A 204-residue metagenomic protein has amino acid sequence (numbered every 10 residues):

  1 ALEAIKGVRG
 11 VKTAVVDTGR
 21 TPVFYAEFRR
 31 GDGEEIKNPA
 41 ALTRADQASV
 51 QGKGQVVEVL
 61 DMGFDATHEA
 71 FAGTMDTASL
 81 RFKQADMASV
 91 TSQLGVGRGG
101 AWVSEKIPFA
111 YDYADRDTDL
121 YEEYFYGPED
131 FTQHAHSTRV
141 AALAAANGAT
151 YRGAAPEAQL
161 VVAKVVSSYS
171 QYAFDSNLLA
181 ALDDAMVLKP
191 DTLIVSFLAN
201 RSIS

Functional and structural regions predicted by a protein language model:
A1-V56, A70-G73, T77: Autoinhibitory propeptides
D17, K164, I194-L198: A cross-family glycoside hydrolase active-site/sugar-binding cleft signature
G19-T21, S168, N200: Positions that flank functional sites
D46-F174, L188-T192, S202: Subtilisin-like serine protease catalytic core
N177: Conserved structured catalytic cores and adjacent interaction surfaces of nucleotide-binding/hydrolyzing enzymes
A180-A185: Hydrophobic, small-residue-rich alpha-helical packing segments that form membrane-like cores
L198-S204: Substrate-binding/specificity loop regions of serine endopeptidase catalytic domains, predominantly subtilases
